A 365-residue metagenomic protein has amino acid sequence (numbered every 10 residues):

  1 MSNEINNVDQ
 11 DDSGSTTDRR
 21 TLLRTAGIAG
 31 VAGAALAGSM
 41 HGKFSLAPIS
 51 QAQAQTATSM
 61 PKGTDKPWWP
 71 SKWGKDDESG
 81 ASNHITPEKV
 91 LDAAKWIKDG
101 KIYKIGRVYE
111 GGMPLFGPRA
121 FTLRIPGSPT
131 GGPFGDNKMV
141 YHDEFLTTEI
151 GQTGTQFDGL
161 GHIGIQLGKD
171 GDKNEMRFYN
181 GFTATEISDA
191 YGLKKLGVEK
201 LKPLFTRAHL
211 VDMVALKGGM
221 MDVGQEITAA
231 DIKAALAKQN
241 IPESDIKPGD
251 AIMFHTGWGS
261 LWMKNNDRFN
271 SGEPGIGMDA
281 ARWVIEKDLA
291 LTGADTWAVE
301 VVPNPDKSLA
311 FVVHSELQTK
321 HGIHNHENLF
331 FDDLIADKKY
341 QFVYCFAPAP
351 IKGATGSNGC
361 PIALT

Functional and structural regions predicted by a protein language model:
M1-T21, A32-L46: N-terminal secretory signal peptides
T17, T25, T256: Ser/Thr-centric signal marking residues that sit in or immediately flank functional binding/regulatory motifs
R20-L23, K233: Generic structural signal for individual residues within well-ordered alpha-helical segments across diverse proteins
L23-R24, D295: Hydrophobic alpha-helical segments
A26-V31: Sec-dependent signal peptide hydrophobic core
Q55-T365: Active-/binding-site microenvironments in catalytic and ligand-binding cores
